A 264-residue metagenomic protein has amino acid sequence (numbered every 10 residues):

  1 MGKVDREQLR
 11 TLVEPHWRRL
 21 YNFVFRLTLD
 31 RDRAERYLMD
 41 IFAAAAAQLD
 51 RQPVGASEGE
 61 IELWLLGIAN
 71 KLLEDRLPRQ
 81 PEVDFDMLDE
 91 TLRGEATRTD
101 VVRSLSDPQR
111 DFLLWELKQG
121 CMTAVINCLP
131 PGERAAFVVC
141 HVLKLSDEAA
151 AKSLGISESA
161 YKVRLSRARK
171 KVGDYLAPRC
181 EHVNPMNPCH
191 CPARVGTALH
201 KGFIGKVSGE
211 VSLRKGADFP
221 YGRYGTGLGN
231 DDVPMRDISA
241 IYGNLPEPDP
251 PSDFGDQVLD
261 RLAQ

Functional and structural regions predicted by a protein language model:
M1-N22, D32-E35, A46: A short, charge-rich alpha-helical start-of-domain segment used by transcription regulators
G2-E7, T11, P15, L77-A135 (+2 more regions): Intrinsic, short, N-terminal disordered tails of RNA polymerase sigma-factor systems
T11, D32, R36, A56-G59 (+4 more regions): Short, solvent-exposed positions on alpha-helices
E14, F25, C140-V142: Short amphipathic helical patch at the helix-1/turn junction of helix-turn-helix
W17, F25, M39-A46, S57-E90 (+2 more regions): Σ70-family region 2.3-2.4 aromatic/basic alpha-helix that recognizes the −10 promoter and nucleates DNA melting
L49: Major-groove DNA-recognition helix of helix-turn-helix-type DNA-binding domains
